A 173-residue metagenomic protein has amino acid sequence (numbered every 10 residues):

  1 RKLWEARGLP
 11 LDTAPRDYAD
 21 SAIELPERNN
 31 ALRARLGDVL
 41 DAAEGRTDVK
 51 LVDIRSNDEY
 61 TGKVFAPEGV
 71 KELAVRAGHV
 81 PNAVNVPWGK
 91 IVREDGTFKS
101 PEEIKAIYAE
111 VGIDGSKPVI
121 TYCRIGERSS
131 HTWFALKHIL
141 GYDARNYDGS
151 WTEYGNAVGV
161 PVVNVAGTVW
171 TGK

Functional and structural regions predicted by a protein language model:
R1-K50, I54-K173: Rhodanese-like catalytic fold shared by cysteine-dependent sulfurtransferases and DSP/PTP-type phosphatases
